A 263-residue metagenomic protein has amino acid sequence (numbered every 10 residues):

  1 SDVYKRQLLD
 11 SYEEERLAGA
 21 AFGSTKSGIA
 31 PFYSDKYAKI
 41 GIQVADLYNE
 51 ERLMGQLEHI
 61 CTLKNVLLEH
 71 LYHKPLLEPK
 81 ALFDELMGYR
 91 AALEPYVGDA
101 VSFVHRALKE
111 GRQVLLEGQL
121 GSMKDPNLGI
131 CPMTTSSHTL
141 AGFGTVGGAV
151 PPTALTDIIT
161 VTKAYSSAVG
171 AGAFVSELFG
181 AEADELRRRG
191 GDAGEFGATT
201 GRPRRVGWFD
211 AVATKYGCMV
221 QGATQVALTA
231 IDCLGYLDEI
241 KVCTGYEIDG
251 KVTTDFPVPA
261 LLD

Functional and structural regions predicted by a protein language model:
V3-Y4: Short, small-residue-biased leader/transition segments that mark boundaries at the very start of proteins
L9-I60: Flexible glycine-/small-residue-enriched beta->alpha junction loops that bind anionic phosphate/pyrophosphate groups
G23-I29, D35, E94-G98, L115-E117 (+3 more regions): General beta-strand structural signal in soluble alpha/beta enzymes
D35-Y37, M123-P126, M133-T134, G217 (+1 more regions): Short helix/loop capping segments that flank catalytic or ligand/cofactor-binding pockets
V44-A91: N-terminal leader/propeptide and maturation segments of large enzyme subunits in energy/redox metabolism and hydrolases
L67-L82, V97-V101, P152-I158, V169-S176 (+1 more regions): Flexible, glycine/charged-enriched surface loops at secondary-structure junctions
L86, L93-T139: Acidic catalytic cores of enzymes that act on phosphate-bearing nucleotides/polynucleotides
G144-D263: A glycine- and small/hydrophobic-rich beta-loop-beta segment that serves as a flexible "lid/hinge" or phosphate-binding
